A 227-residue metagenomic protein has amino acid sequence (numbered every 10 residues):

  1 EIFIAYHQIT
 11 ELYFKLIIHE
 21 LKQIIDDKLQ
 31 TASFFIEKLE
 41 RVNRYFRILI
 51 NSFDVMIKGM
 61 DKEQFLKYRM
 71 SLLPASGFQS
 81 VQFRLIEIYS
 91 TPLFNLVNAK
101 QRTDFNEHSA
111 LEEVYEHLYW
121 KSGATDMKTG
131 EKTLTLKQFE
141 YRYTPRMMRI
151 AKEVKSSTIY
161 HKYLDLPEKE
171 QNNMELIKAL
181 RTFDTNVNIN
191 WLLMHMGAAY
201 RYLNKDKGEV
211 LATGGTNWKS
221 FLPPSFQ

Functional and structural regions predicted by a protein language model:
E1-Q227: Surface-exposed peri-terminal alpha-helical interaction modules
